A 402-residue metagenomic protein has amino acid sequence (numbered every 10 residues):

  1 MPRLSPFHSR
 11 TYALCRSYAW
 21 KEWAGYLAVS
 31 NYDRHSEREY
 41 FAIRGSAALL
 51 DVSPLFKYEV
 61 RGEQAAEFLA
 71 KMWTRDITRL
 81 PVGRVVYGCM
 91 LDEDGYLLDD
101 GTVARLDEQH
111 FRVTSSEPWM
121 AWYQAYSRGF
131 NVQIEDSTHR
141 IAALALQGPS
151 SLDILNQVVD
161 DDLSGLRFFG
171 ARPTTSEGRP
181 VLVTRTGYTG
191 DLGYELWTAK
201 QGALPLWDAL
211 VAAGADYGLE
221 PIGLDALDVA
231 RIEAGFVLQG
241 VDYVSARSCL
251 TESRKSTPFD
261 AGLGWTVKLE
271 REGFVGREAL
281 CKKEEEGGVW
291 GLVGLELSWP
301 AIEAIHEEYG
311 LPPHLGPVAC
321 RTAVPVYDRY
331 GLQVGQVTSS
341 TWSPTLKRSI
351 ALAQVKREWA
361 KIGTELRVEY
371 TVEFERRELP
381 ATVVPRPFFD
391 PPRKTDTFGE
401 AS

Functional and structural regions predicted by a protein language model:
M1-L91, Y96, D225, L292: Acidic, proline/glycine-enriched N-terminal capping motif
M1-R16, W20-W23, A28-N31, A104-S402: Conserved, structured C-terminal
D51, D100, E195: Acidic active-site catalytic centers that drive phospho-/nucleotidyl reactions and related ester hydrolyses
K71, R75-G129: Well-ordered mid-protein domain cores that form the structural environment of catalytic cofactors
